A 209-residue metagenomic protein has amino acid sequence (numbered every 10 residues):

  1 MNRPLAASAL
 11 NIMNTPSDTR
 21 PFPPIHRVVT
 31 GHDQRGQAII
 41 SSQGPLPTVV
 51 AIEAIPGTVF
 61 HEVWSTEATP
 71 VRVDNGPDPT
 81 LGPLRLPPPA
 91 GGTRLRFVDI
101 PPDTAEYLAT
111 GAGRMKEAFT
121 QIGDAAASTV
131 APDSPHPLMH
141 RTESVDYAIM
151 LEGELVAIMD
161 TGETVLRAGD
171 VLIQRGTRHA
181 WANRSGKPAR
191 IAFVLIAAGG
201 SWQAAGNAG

Functional and structural regions predicted by a protein language model:
P4-T80: N-terminal leader/capping segments at the start of a protein or of a new domain
S17-R20, L86, P137-H140: Short Gly/Pro-enriched turn/cap motifs at secondary-structure boundaries
D18, V28, H32, I39-I40 (+3 more regions): Double-stranded beta-helix
A38, T69-L81, R85-P89, A197-G209: Non-heme Fe(II)/2-oxoglutarate
P45-P47, L95-T142, G176-R178: Conserved short histidine dyad/triad with adjacent acidic residue
P89-R94, P101, E163-A168, G176-G200: Ligand-binding loop in jelly-roll beta-barrel domains
S134-A168, G206: A short beta-strand-loop-beta hairpin characteristic of the jelly-roll/cupin
